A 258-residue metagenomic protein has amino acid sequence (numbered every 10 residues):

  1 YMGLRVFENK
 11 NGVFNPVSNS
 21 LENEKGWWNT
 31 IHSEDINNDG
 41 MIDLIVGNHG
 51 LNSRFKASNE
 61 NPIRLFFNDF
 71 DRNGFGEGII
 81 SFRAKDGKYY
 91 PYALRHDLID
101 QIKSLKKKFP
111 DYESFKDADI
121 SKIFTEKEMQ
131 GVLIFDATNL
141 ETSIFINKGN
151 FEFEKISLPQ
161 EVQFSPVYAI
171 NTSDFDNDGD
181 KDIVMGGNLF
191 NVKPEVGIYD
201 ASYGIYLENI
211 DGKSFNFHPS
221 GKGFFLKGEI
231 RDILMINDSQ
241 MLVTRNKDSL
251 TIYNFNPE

Functional and structural regions predicted by a protein language model:
Y1-E258: Beta-propeller-forming repeat regions
